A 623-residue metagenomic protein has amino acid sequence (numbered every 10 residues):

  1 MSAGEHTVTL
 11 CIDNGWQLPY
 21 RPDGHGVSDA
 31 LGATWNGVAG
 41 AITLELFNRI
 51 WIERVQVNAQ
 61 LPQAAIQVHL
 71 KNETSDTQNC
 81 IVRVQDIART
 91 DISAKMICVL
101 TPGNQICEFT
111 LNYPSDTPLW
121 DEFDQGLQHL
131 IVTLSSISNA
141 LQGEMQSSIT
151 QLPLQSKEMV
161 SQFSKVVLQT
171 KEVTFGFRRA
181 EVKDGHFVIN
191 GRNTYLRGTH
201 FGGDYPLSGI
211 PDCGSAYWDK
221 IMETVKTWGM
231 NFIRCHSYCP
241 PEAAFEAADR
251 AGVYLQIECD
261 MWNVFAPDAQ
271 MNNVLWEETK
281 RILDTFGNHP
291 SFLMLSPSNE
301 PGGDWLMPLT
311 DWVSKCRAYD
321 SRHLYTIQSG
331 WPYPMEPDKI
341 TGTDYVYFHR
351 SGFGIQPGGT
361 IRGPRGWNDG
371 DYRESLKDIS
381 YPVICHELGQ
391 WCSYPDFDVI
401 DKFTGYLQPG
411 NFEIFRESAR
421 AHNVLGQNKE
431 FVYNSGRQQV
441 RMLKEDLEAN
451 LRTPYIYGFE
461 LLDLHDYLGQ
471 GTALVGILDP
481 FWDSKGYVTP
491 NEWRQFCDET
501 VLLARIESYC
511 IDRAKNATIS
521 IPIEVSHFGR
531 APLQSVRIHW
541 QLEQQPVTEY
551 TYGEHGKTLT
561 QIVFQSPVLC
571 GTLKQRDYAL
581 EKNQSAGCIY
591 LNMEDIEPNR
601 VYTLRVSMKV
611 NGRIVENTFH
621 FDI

Functional and structural regions predicted by a protein language model:
M1-C235, E278, L293-M294, A318 (+6 more regions): Secreted/periplasmic carbohydrate-active enzymes, especially glycoside hydrolases
M222-E223, F232-D479: Substrate-binding/catalytic cleft of secreted carbohydrate-active enzymes, primarily glycoside hydrolases
